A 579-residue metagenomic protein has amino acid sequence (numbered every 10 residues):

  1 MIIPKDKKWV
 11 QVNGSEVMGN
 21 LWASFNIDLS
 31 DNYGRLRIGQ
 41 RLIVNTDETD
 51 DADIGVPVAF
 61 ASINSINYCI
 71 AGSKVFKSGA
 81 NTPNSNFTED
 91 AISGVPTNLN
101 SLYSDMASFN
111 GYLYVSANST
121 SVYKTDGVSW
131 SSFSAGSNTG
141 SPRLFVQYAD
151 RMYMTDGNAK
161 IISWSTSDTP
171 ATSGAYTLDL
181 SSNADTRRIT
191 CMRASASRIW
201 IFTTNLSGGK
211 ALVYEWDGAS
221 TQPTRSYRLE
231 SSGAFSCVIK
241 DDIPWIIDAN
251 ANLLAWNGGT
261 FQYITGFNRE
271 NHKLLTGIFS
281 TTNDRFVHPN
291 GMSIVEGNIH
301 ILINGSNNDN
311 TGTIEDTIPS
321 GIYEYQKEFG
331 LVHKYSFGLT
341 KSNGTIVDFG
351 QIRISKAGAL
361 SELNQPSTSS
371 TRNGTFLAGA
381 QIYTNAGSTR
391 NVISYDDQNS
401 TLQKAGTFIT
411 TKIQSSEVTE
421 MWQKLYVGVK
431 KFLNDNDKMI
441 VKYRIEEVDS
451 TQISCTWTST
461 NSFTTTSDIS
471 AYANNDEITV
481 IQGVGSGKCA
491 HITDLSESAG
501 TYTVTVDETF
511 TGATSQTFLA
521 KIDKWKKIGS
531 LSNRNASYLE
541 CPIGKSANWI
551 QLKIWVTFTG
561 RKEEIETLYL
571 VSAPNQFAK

Functional and structural regions predicted by a protein language model:
M1-P96, L102-Y112, S116-V128, R151 (+10 more regions): N-terminal beta-propeller domains
P4-V10, S78-N86, D90-I92, N118 (+4 more regions): Non-cytosolic beta-sandwich-type ligand-binding/adhesion modules
R35-T46, S394-F408, V448-S454, L519-K524: Short domain-boundary/entry signatures in modular proteins, especially in secreted/extracellular architectures
D50-A52, G94-N98, S134-T139, S173-D185 (+2 more regions): Surface-exposed ligand/attachment interfaces on beta-rich extracellular proteins
A52-A61, P96-N110, S137-D150, S182-A196 (+4 more regions): Repeated scaffold domains used in trafficking and secretory/extracellular systems, primarily beta-propellers
S85-G94, S131-G136, A171-S181, P223-L229 (+4 more regions): Beta-propeller fold detector
A357-T411: Blade-level signature of beta-propeller repeat domains, shared across WD40, Kelch, NHL, RCC1 and BNR/Asp-box propellers
D449-K524: Small/polar beta-strand repeat architecture
